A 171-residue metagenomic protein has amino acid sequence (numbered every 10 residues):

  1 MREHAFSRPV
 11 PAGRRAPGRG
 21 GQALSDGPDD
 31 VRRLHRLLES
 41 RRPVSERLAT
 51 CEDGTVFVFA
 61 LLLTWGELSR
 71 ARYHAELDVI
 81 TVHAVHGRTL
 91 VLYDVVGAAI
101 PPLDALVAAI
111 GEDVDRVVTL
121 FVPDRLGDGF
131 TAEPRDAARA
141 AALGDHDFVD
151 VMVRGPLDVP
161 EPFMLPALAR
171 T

Functional and structural regions predicted by a protein language model:
M1-Q22, A84, D94-I100, V107-T171: Active-site/acyl-donor-binding loops of N-acyltransferases
R2-A99: Amide-forming acyltransferase catalytic core, primarily the GNAT-like/NAT-type and related acyltransferase folds
R32-H35, F59, D104, V118 (+1 more regions): Generic detector of well-ordered alpha-helical segments enriched in charged/polar residues, highlighting helical
